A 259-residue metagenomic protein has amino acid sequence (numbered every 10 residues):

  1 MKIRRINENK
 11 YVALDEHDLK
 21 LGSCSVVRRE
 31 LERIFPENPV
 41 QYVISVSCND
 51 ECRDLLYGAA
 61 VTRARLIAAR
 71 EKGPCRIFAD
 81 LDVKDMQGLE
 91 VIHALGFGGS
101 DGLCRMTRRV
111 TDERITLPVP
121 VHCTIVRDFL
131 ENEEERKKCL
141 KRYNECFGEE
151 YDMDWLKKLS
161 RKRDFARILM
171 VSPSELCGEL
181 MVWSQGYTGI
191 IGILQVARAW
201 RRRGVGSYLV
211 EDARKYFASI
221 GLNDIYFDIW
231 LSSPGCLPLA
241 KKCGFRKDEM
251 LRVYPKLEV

Functional and structural regions predicted by a protein language model:
M1-L14, L117-E150: Short amphipathic alpha-helix that is part of the acyltransferase structural core
V12-L14, V40-D54, L194-R202, W230: A short, internal acetyl-CoA/4′-phosphopantetheine-binding micro-motif in the GNAT/acyltransferase core
L21-G22, D101-C104, C177-G178, E249: A structural microfeature
C24-R33, G148-R198: A conserved beta-strand-loop-helix scaffold within acyl/acetyltransferase catalytic domains
C48-H122, L251-E258: Acyl-donor-binding surface of acyltransferase catalytic domains
D50-R65, V196, R202-S219, P238 (+1 more regions): Conserved acetyl-CoA-binding loop-helix of GNAT-fold acetyltransferases
A79-D80, I191, I225-I229: Conserved hydrophobic beta-strand within the GNAT/NAT acetyltransferase core sheet that lines the active-site cleft
G88-I92, C236-K241, F245: Conserved active-site tyrosine of GNAT-family acetyltransferases
